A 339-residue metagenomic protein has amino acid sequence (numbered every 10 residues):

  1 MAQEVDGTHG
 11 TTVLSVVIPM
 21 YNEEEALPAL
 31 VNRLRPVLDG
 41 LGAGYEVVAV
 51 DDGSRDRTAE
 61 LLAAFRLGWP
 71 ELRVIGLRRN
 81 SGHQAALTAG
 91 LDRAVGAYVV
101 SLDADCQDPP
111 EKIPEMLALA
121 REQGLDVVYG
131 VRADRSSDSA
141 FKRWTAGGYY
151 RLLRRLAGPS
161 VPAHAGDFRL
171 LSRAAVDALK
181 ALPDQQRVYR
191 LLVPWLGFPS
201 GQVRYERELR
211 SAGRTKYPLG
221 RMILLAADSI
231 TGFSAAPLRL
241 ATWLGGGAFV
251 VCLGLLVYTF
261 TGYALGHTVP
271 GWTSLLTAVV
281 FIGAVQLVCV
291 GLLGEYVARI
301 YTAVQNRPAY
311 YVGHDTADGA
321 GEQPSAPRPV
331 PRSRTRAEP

Functional and structural regions predicted by a protein language model:
M1-S139: Structured catalytic core of nucleotide-sugar glycosyltransferases
A2-G10, V188-P339: Hydrophobic helical membrane-anchoring modules
H9-T11, G42, A94, A163 (+3 more regions): A generic fold-level signal
P19, L77-R79, R169, T242 (+2 more regions): Short conserved micro-motifs on helix faces and helix-strand junctions that flank and scaffold key functional residues
Y21-E25, Q107, E111, S136 (+5 more regions): Residues in soluble alpha-helical coiled-coils and helical-bundle/repeat scaffolds
P36, G40, A64, G68 (+6 more regions): Conserved amphipathic alpha-helical interaction elements at protein-protein interfaces in regulatory, energy-coupling
I75-R79, H83-R93, Y98, Q107-L192 (+1 more regions): Acceptor/aglycone-binding surface of glycosyltransferases and processive sugar-polymer synthases
